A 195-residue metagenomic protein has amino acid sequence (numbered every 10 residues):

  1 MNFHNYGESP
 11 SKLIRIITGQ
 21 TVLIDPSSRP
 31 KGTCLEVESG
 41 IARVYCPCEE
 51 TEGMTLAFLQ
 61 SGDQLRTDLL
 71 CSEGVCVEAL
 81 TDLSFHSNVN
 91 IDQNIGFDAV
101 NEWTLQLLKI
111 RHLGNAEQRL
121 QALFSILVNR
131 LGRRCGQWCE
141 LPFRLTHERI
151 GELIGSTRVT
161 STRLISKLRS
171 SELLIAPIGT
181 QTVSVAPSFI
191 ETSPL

Functional and structural regions predicted by a protein language model:
M1-K12, N88-E117: Short, structured interface segments that constitute the first stable element of a domain
M1-S39: Regulatory nucleotide-sensing modules
L23-R29, P47, T67-L69, K109-H112: Short histidine-centered beta-strand/loop micro-motifs that create catalytic or ligand/metal-coordination sites
K31-E49, Q60-D63: Glycine- and acidic-residue-biased ligand/ion/polar-headgroup-sensing regions
L35, V77, L174-I175: A structural signal for short hydrophobic beta-strand segments in well-ordered beta-sheet cores
G53-L107: Cyclic-nucleotide recognition modules
D98-S156: Polybasic "coupling" helices that flank or enter modular domains
L131-L195: Phosphate-/nucleic-acid-contacting segments
